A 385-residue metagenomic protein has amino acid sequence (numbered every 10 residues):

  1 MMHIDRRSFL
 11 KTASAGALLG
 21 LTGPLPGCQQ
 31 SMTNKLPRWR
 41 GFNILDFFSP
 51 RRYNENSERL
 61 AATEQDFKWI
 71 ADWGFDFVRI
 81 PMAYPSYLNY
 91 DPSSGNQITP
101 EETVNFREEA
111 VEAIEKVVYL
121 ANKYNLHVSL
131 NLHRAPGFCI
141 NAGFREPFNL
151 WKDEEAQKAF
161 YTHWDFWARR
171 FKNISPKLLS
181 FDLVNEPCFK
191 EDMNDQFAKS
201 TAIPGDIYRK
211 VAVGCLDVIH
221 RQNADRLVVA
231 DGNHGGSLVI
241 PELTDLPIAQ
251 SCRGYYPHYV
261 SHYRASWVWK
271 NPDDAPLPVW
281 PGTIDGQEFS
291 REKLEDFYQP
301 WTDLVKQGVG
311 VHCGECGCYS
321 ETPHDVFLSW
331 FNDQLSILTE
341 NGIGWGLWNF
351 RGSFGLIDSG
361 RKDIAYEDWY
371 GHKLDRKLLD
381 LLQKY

Functional and structural regions predicted by a protein language model:
M1-D5: N-terminal secretory signal peptides
S8-C28: N-terminal export signals
Q29-R79, P92: N-terminal carbohydrate-binding accessory modules
L45-A62, S94, P100-T103, S261-R291: Acidic/histidine-rich helix-loop elements that form or flank divalent-metal/phosphate-binding sites at the catalytic
R51-E55, S86-A110, F138-E155, E191-A198 (+1 more regions): Surface-exposed, active-site-proximal loop segments in enzymatic domains
F67-W73, E102-L132, F144-S180, A212 (+1 more regions): An active-site-proximal structural segment forming one wall of the substrate-binding cleft that immediately precedes
A142, L150-Q287, Q299-Y319, E340-I343: Active-site region of glycoside hydrolase catalytic domains
P323-Y385: Aromatic-rich peripheral "rim/lid" segments of glycoside hydrolase catalytic domains that contact and position glycan
